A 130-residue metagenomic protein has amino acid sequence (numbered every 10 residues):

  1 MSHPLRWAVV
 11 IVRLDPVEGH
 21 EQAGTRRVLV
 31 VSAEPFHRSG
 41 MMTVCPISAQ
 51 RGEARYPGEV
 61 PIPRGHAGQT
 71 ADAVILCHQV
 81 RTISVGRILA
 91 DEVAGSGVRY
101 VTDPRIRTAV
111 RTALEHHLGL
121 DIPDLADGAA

Functional and structural regions predicted by a protein language model:
G19-H20, Y100: Helix-centric, low-specificity signal for extended rod-like, repetitive segments
H20-T25, V30-H66: Compact nucleic-acid interaction/catalytic patches
G65-A130: C-terminal terminal-subdomain/extension
